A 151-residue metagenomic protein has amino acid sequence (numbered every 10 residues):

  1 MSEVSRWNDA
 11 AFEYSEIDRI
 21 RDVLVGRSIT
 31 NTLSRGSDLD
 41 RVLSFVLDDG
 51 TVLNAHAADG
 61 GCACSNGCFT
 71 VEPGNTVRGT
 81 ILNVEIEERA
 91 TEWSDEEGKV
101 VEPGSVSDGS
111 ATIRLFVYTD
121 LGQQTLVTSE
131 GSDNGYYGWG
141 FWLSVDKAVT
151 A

Functional and structural regions predicted by a protein language model:
S2-A151: Surface-exposed, interaction-prone regions used to assemble/regulate multi-protein complexes
